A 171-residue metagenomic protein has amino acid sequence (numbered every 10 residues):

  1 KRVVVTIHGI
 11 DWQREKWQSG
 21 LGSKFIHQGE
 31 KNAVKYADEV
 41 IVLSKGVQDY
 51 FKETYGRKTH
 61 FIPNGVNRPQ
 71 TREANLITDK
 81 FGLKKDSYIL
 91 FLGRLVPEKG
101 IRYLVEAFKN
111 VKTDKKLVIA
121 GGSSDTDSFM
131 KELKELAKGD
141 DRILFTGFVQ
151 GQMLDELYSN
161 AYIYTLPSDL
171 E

Functional and structural regions predicted by a protein language model:
G22-V40: Membrane-proximal helix-turn-helix segments that form the acceptor-binding/catalytic region of lipid-linked
D38, S159-E171: Acidic donor-binding loop of glycosyltransferase active sites
G46, G65: Carbohydrate-associated surface elements
T71-L83: A short helix/loop element that forms part of the nucleotide-sugar donor recognition site in Leloir-type
S87, F91, V96-N110, S128-K131: A conserved mid-protein helix/loop that constitutes part of the nucleotide-sugar donor-binding site
M130-Q152: Nucleotide-activated donor-binding/catalytic signature segment of Leloir-type glycosyltransferases, i.e., the conserved
F148-V149, E156-A161: Short alpha-helical donor nucleotide-sugar binding micro-motif in glycosyltransferases
